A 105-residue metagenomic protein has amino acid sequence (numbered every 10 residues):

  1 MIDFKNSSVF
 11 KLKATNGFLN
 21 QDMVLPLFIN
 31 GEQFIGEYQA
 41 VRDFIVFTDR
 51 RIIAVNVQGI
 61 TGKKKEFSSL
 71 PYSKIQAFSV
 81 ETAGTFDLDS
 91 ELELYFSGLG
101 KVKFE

Functional and structural regions predicted by a protein language model:
M1-V46: Anionic N-terminal interaction surfaces
Q39, F47-T48, S73, S97: A short, compositionally biased micro-patch
R42-T61: Short, compositionally biased strand/turn segments that nucleate or flank brief secondary-structure elements
D49-R51, S69, E91, K101: Beta-strand-rich binding-surface signature of beta-sandwich/beta-barrel folds used to engage anionic ligands
I52-I53, K65-G84: Phosphoinositide-dependent membrane-docking surfaces
G59-K64, S79-E93: Short acidic, Gly/Pro-enriched loop/turn segments at secondary-structure junctions
F96-E105: Canonical phosphoinositide-binding patch of PH/PH-like domains
